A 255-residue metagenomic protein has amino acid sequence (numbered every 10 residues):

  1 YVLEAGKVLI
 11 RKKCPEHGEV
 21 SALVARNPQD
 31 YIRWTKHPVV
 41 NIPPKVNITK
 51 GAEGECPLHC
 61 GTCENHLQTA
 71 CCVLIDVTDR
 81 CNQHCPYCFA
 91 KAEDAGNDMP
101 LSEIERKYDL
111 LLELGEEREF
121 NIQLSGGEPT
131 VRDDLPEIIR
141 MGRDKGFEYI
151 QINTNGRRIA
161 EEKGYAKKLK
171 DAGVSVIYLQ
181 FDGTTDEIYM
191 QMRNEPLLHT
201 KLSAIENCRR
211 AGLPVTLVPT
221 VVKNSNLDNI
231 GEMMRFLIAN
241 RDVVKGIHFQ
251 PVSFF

Functional and structural regions predicted by a protein language model:
Y1-K7: Short recognition patches in nucleic-acid-associated and regulatory proteins
K7-E19: Cysteine-rich micro-motifs
I10-K12, I75, L179: Short beta-strand motif preference
E16-S21, A25, I42-T154, R158-A160 (+1 more regions): Conserved alpha-helical substructure of the radical SAM core
V20-H37: A short, surface-exposed beta-strand/turn
E105-Q123, R132-P251: Radical SAM/AdoMet-radical enzyme domain recognition
F254-F255: Short, conserved secondary-structure transition motifs
